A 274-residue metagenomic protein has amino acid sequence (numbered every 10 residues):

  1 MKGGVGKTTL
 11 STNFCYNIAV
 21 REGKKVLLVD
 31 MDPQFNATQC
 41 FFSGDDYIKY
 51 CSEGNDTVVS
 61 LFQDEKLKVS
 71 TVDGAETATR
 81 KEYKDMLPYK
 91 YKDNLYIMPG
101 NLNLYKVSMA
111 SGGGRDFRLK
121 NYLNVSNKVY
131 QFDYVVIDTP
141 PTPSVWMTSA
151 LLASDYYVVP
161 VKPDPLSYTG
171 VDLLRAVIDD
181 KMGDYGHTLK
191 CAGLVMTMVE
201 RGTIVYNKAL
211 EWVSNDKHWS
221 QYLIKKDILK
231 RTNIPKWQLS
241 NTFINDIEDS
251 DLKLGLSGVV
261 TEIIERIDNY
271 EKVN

Functional and structural regions predicted by a protein language model:
M1-N274: P-loop NTP-binding core
